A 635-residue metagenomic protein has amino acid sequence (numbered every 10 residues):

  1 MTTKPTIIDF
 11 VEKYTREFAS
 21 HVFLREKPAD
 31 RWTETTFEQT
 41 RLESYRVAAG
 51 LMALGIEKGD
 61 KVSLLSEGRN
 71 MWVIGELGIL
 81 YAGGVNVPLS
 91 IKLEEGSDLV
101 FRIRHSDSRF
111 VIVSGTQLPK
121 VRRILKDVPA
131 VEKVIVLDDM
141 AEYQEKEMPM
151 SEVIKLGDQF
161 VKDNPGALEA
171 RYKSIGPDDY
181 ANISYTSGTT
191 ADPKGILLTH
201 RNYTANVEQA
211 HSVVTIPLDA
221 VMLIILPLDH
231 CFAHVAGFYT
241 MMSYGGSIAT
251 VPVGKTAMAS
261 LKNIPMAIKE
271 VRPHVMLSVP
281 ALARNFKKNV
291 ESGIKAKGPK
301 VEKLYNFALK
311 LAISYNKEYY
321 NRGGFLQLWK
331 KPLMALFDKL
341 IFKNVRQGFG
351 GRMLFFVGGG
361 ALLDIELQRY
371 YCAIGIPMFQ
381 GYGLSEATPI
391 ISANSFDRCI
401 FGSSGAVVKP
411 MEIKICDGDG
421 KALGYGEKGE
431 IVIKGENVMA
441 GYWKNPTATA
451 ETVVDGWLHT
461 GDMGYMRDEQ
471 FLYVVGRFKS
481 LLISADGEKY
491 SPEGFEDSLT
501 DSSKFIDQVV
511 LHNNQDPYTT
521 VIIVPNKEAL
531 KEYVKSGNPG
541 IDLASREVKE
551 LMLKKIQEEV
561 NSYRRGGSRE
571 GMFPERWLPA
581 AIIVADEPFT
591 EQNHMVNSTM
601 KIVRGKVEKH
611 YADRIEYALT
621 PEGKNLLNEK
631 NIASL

Functional and structural regions predicted by a protein language model:
A19-V22, S151-Y185, D192, T215-V221: Conserved pre-ATP/AMP-binding loop-to-beta segment of ANL
F23-R69, L77, E94-V100, P149-G157 (+1 more regions): Conserved AMP-binding/adenylate-forming core of the ANL superfamily
E34-E38, A181-V207: Conserved AMP-binding A3 loop
Y81-L156, A170: Structural core segment of the AMP-binding/adenylate-forming
V111, G435, A440-G441, M463-F573 (+1 more regions): AMP-binding/adenylate-forming catalytic core of the ANL superfamily
T186, V407, G418-G426, E430-S484 (+3 more regions): Conserved ATP-binding/catalytic segment of the ANL
T204-V221, L228-K331, A335-F342: Conserved AMP-binding/adenylation subdomain of ANL enzymes
A249-P252, W329-K331, A335, Q347 (+6 more regions): Conserved ATP-binding loop and adjacent catalytic segment of the adenylate-forming AMP-binding
